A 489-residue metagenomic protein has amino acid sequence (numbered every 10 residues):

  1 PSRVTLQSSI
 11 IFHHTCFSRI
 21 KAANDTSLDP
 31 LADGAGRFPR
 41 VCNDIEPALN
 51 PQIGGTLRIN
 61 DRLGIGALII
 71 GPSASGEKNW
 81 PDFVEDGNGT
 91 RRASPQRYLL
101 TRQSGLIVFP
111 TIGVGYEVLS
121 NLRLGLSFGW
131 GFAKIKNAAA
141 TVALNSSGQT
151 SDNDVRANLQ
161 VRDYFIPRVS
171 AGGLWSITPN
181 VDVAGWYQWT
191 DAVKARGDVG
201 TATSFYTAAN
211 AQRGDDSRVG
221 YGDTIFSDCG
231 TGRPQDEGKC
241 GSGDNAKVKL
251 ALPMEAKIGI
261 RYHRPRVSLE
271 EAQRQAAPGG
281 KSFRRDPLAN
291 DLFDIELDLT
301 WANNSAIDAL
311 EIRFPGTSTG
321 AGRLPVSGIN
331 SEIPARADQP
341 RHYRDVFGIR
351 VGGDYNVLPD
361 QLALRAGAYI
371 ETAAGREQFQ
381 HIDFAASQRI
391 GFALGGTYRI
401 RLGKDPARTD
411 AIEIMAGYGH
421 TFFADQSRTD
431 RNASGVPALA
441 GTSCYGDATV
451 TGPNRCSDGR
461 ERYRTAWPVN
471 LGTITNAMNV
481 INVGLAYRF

Functional and structural regions predicted by a protein language model:
P1-G71, A385-Q388: N-terminal, post-signal peptide beta-strand-biased segments of exported outer-membrane/organellar beta-barrel and other
A48-F489: Outer-membrane beta-barrel porins/channels
